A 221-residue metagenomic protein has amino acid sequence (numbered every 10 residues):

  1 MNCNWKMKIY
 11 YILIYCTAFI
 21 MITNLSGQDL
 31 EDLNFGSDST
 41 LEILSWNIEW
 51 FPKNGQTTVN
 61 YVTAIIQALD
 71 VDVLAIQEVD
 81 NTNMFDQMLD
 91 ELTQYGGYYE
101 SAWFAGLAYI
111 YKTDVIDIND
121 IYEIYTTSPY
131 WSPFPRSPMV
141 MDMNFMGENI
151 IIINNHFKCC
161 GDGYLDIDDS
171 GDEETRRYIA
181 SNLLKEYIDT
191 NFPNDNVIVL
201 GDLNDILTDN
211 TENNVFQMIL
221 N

Functional and structural regions predicted by a protein language model:
M1-M7: N-terminal secretory signal peptides that target proteins for export/translocation
C3, C16, C159-C160: Generic recognition of cysteine residues
I12-M21: Bacterial N-terminal signal peptides
M21-I22, D172: Short intrinsically disordered, low-complexity segments
Q28-N221: Divalent cation-coordinating acidic motifs and surrounding scaffolds that mediate Ca2+/Mg2+/Mn2+/Zn2+-dependent binding
